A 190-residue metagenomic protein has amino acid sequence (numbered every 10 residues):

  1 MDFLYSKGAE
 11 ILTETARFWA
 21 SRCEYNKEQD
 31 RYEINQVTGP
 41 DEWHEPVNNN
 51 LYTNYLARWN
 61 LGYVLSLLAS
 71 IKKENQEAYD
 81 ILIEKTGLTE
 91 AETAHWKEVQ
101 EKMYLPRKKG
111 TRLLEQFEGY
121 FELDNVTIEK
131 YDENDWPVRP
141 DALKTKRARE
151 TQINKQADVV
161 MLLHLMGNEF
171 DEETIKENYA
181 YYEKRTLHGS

Functional and structural regions predicted by a protein language model:
M1-S6, E14-E101: The feature captures the catalytic groove of carbohydrate-active enzymes
S6, G62, A69, L82-S190: Active-site core of glycosidic bond-cleaving carbohydrate-active enzymes
E10-K27, E173, E177-L187: Long, well-ordered core segments of solenoidal/helical folds
